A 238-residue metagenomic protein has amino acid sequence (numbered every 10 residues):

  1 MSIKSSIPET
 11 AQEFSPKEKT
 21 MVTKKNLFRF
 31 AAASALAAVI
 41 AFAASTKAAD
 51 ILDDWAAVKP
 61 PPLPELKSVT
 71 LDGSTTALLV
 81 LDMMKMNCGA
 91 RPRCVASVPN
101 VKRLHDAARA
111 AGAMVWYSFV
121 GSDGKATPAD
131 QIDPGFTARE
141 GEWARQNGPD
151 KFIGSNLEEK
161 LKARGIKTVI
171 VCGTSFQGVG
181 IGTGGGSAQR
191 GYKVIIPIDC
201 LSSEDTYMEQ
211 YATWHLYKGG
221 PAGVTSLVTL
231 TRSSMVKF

Functional and structural regions predicted by a protein language model:
K4, P8-T20: Short, Lys/Arg-enriched N-terminal segments with co-localized hydrophobic residues within the first ~10-30 amino acids
V22, N26, A48-A77, R103-D106 (+1 more regions): Active-site-adjacent betaalpha module
A32-F42: Hydrophobic helical h-region of N-terminal Sec-dependent signal peptides in bacterial secretory/periplasmic proteins
F42-A48: Sec/Tat signal peptide C-region and signal peptidase I cleavage site
V80-L81, A113-V120: Short beta-strand segments at enzyme active-site cores
M84-G89: Short acidic, Gly/Ser-rich segments with clustered Asp/Glu that frequently serve as metal-coordination loops in enzyme
R91-A108: …and closely analogous acidic/polar surface helices at protein-protein or active-site interfaces in A-domain-like
A111-A113, Y192: A short helix->loop->beta-strand "cap" motif at the edges of active sites that frequently abuts
